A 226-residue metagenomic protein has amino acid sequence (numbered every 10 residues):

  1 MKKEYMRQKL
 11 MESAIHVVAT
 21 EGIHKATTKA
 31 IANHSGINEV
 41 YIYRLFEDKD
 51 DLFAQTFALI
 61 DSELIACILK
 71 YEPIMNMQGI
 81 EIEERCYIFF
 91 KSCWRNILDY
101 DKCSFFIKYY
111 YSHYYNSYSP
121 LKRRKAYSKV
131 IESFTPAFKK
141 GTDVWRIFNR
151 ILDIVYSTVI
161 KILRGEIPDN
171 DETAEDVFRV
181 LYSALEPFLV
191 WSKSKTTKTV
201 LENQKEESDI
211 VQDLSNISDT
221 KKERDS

Functional and structural regions predicted by a protein language model:
M6-I15, I31, T56-I60, L64-C67: Generic hydrophobic, amphipathic alpha-helix propensity
K9, V17-D51, Q55: Helix-turn-helix
K49, T56, I60-L64, C86-F89 (+6 more regions): Hydrophobic/aromatic residues within well-ordered alpha-helical segments
Q55, K70-D99, I151: Hydrophobic alpha-helical connector segments
I65-L69, Y114-D153: Amphipathic alpha-helical packing segments from all-alpha helical-bundle domains
R95-S117, I160-R164: Amphipathic alpha-helical segments used for helix-helix packing
F105, P136-Y182, V190-E206, S226: Hydrophobic/aromatic-rich alpha-helical bundle segments in the mid-to-C-terminal region
V200-K221: Acidic/histidine-enriched, glycine/proline-rich intrinsically disordered or flexible terminal extensions
